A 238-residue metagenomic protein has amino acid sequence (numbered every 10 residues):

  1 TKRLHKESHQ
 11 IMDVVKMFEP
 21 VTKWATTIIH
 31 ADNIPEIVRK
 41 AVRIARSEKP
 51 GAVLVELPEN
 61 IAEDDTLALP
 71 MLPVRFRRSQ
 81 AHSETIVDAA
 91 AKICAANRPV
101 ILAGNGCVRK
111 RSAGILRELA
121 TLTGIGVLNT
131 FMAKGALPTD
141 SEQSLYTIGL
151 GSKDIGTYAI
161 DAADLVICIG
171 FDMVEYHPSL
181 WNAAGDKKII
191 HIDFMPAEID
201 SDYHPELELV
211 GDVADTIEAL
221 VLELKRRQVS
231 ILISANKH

Functional and structural regions predicted by a protein language model:
T1-I233: N-terminal alpha/beta PP-like core and its mobile active-site loop of ThDP/TPP-dependent enzymes
H238: Active-site diphosphate/adenylate-binding microenvironment
